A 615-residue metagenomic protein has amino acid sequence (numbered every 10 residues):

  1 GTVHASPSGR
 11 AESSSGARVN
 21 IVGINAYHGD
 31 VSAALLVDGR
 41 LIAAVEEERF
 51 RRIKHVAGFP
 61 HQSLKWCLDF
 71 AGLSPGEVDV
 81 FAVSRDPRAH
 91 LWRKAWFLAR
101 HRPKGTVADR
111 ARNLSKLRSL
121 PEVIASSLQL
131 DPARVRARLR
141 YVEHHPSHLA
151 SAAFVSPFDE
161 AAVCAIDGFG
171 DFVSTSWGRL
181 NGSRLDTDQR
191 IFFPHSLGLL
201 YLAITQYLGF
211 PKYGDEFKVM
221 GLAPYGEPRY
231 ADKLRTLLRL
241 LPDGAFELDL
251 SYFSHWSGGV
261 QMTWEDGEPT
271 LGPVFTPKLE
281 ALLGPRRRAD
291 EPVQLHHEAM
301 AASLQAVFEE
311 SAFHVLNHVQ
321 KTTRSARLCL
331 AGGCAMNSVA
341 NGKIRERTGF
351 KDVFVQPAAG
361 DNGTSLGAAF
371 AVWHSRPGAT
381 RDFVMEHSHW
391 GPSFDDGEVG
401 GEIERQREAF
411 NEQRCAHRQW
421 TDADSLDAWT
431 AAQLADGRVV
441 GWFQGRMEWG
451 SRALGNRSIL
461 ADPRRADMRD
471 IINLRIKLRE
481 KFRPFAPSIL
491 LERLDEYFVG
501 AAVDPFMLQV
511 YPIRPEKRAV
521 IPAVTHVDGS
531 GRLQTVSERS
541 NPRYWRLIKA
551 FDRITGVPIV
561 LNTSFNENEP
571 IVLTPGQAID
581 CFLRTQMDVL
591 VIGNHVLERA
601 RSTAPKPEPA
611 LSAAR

Functional and structural regions predicted by a protein language model:
E12-S14, L149: Nucleotide/phosphate-binding catalytic cleft detector across ATP-hydrolyzing and phosphate-transferring enzymes
N20-L91: N-terminal cofactor/phosphate-binding cores enriched in small/glycine residues, especially glycine-rich loops such as
Y27-E46, R51-K54, K94-F97, R102-T106 (+8 more regions): Flexible beta->alpha loop and helix N-cap segments adjacent to enzyme active/binding sites
S115-L117: Feature for intrinsically disordered/low-complexity regulatory segments and propeptides
A302-L328: Phosphate/ATP-binding catalytic cores across multiple sugar-kinase/actin-like superfamilies, primarily ASKHA
